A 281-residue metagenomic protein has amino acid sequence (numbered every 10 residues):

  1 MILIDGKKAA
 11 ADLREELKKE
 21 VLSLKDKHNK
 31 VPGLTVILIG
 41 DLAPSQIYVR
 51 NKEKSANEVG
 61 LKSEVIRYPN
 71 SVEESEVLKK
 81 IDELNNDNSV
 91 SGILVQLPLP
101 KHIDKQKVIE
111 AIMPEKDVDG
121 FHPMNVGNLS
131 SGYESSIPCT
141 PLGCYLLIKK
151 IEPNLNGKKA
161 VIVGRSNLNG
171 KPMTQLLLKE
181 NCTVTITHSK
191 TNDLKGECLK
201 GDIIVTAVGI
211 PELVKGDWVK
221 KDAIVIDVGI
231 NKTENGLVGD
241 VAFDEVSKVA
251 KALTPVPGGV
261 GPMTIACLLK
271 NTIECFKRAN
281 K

Functional and structural regions predicted by a protein language model:
M1-H28: Positively charged, low-complexity intrinsically disordered leader regions
P32-L34, A160: Conserved hydrophobic helix-helix packing surfaces used for dimerization/oligomerization
L34, A56-N70, V184-I186: Short beta-strand elements in bilobed, periplasmic/extracellular small-molecule ligand-binding domains
I39-E53, S135-I224, T233-D244: Glycine-rich phosphate/diphosphate-binding loop of Rossmann-like nucleotide-binding domains
E76-N88: Short, well-structured alpha-helical segments in soluble
V95-N156, M173: Anion-binding alpha/beta catalytic cores of soluble intermediary-metabolism enzymes, centered on
L97, V208, V228-G229: Glycine-rich, N-terminal phosphate-binding loop of Rossmann-like dinucleotide-binding domains
K105-H122, V126, G229-N280: Rossmann-fold NAD(P)-binding glycine/threonine-rich loop
